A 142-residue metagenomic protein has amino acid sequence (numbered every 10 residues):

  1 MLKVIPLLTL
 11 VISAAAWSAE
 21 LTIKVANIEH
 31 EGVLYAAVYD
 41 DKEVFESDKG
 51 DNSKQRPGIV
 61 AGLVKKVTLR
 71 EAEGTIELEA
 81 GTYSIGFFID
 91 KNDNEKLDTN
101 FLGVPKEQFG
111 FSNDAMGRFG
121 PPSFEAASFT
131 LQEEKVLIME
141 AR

Functional and structural regions predicted by a protein language model:
M1-L10: Sec-dependent signal peptide recognition, specifically the positively charged N-region followed immediately by
V11-S18: N-terminal signal peptide c-region/cleavage motif recognized by signal peptidases
E20-I28, A36: A short, amphipathic beta-strand motif
H30-E46: Short, ordered, surface-exposed loop/turn motifs in non-cytosolic proteins
N52-L78: Tryptophan-paired
A72-I76, E125-A127, K135-L137: Short strand-edge motifs at loop-to-beta-strand transitions and within beta-strands of extracellular beta-rich domains
G81-F87: A short tyrosine-centered beta-strand micro-motif
K91-D98: Acidic, glycine-anchored loop motifs typical of Ca2+
